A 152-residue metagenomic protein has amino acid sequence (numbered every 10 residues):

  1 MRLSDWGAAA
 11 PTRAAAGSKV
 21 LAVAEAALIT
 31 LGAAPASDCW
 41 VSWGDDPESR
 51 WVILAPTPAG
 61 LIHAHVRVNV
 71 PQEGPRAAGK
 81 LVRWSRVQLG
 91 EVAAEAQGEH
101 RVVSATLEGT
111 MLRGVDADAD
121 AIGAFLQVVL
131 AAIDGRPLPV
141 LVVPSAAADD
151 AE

Functional and structural regions predicted by a protein language model:
M1-P58: Anionic N-terminal interaction surfaces
A24-G32, E91, V129-I133: Hydrophobic, Leu/Ile/Phe/Ala-enriched alpha-helical segments that form helix-helix packing faces
I29-G32, Q72, T106-L112: Surface-exposed loop/turn elements that mediate protein-protein interactions on large endomembrane-trafficking
V41-H100, G109-T110, D149: Phosphoinositide-binding peripheral membrane targeting modules
T106-V128: Canonical phosphoinositide-binding patch of PH/PH-like domains
I122-V142, A146-E152: IQ-motif-like calmodulin-binding regions
